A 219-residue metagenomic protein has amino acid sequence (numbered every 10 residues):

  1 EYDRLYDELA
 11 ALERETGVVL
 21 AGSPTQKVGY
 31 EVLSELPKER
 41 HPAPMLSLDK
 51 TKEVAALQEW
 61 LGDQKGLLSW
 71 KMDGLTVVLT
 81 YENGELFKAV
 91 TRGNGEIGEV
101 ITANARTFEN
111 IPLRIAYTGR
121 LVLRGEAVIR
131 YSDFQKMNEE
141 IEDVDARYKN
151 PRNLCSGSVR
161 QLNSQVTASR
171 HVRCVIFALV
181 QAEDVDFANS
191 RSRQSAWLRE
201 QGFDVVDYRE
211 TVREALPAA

Functional and structural regions predicted by a protein language model:
E1-I115, Q135, N153, V159 (+1 more regions): Phosphate/adenylate-binding "loop-and-lid" substructures adjacent to NTP/NAD/dNTP-binding pockets in NTP-dependent
L9, V78-A219: N-terminal cationic and glycine-rich segments that engage phosphates or anionic surfaces
